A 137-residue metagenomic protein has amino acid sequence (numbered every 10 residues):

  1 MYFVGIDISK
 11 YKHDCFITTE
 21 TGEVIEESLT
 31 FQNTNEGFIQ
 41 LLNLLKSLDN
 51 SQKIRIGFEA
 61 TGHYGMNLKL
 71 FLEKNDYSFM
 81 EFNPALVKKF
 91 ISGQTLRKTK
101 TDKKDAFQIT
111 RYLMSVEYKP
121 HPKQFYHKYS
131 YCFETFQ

Functional and structural regions predicted by a protein language model:
M1-Q137: Phosphate- and other anionic-substrate recognition elements at nucleic-acid/protein interfaces
